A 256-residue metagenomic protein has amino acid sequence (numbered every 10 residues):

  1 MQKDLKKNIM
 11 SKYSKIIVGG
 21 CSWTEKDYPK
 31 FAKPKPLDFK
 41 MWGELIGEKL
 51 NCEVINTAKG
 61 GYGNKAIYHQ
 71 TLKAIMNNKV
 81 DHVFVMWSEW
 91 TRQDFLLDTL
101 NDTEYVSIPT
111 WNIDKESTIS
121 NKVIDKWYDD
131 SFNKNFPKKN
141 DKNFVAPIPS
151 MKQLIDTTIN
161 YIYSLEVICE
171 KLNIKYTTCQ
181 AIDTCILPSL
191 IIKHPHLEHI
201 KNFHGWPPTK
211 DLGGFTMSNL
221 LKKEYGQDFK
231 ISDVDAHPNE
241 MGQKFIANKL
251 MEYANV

Functional and structural regions predicted by a protein language model:
I9-L72, M76-N77, N239, F245: Serine-esterase "nucleophile elbow" of acetyl-processing enzymes
I9-S11, L72-V256: Alpha-helical cap/lid subdomain in secreted, periplasmic, or secretory-pathway luminal O-acyl-processing enzymes
